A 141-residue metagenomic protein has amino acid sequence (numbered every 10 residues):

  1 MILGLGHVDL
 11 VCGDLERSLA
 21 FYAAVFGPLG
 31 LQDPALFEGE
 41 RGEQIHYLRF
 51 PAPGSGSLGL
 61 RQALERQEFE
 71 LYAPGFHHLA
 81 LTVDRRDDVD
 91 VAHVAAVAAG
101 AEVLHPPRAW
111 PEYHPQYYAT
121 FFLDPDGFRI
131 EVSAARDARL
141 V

Functional and structural regions predicted by a protein language model:
M1-L19, L79, R136-V141: N-terminal beta-strand motif that seeds the catalytic metal site of vicinal oxygen chelate
I2-G4, Y72-F76, H114: Short glycine-enriched loop/turn motifs at secondary-structure junctions
D9-G56: Core segments of cupin and vicinal oxygen chelate
C12-R17, L79-P125: Vicinal oxygen chelate
E43-D84, V91: Long, continuous compositionally biased terminal/linker segments
S57, E131-V132: Short glycine-/small-residue motifs
F128: Conserved Rossmann-like nucleotide-cofactor binding loop
